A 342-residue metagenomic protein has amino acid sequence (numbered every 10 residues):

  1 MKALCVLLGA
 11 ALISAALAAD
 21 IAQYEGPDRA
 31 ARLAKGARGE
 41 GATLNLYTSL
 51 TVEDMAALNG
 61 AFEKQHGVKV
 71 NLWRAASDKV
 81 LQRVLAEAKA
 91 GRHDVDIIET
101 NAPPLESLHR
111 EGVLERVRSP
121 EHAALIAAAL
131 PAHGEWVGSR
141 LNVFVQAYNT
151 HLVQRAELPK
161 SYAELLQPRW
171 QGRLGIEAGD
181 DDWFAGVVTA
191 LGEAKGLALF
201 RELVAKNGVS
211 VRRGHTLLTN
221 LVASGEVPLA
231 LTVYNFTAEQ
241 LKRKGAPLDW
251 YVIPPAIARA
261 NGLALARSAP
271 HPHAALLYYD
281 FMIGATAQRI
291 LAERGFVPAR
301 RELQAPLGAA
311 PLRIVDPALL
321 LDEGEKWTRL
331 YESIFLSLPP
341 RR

Functional and structural regions predicted by a protein language model:
A19-N45, E63-K64, L166-Q171: Immediate post-signal peptide segment of exported/extracytoplasmic ligand-binding proteins
N45-N59, N71-A88, R92-E226: Extracytoplasmic ligand-binding site segments that recognize negatively charged/polar headgroups
L58, L199-E202, P270-M282, I290-L291: Short amphipathic alpha-helical coupling segments at ligand-binding clamshell hinges and other catalytic/signaling
P103-S107, P228-L248: A ligand-binding cleft/hinge motif common to bilobed small-molecule-binding domains
A124-A128, L141-F144, F200-A205, V209-R212 (+2 more regions): Periplasmic-binding protein-like
V145-L152, V188-A190, R259-A274, I290-L291: A bilobed periplasmic-binding-protein/Venus flytrap-type ligand-binding module shared by bacterial periplasmic
W170-G179, F281-L303: Periplasmic-binding protein-like
A305-R342: Extracellular/periplasmic bilobal clamshell ligand-binding domains
